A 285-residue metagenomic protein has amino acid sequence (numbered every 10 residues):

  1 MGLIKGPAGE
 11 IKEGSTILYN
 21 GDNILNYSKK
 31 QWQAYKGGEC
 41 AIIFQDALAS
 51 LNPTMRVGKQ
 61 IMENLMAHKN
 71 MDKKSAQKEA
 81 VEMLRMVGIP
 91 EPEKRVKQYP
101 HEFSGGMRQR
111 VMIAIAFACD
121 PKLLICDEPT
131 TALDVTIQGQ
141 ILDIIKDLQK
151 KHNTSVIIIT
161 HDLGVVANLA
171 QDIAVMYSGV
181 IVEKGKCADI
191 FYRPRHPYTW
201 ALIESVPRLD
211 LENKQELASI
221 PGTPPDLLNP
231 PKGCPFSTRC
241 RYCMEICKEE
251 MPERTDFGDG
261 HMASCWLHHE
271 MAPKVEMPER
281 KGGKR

Functional and structural regions predicted by a protein language model:
M1, L48, T54-A67, Q77 (+3 more regions): Short helical segment in ABC ATPase nucleotide-binding domains corresponding to the A-loop/adjacent helical element
G2, I125, P129, L133-Q215: P-loop NTP-binding/switch modules centered on Walker-like glycine-rich loops
I11-N23: Conserved ABC transporter NBD signature motif
N23, K74-K94, W200, E204: Conserved ABC ATPase "signature" region
P90-E93, K186-R285: Short catalytic/signature loops enriched in Gly
Q98-F103, M107: Conserved ABC ATPase signature
A118-K122: A short, proline-enriched helix->beta-strand linker immediately N-terminal to the Walker B motif in ABC-type P-loop
